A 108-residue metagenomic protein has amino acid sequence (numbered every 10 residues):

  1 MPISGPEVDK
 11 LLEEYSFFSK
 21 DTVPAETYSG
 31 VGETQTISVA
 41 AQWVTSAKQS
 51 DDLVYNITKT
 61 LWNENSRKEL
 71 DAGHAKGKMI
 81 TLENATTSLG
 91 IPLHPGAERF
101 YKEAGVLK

Functional and structural regions predicted by a protein language model:
M1-V44, Q49: Pocket-lining segment of extracytoplasmic ligand-binding domains
G32-T36, A40-K108: Segments of small-molecule ligand-sensing domains
